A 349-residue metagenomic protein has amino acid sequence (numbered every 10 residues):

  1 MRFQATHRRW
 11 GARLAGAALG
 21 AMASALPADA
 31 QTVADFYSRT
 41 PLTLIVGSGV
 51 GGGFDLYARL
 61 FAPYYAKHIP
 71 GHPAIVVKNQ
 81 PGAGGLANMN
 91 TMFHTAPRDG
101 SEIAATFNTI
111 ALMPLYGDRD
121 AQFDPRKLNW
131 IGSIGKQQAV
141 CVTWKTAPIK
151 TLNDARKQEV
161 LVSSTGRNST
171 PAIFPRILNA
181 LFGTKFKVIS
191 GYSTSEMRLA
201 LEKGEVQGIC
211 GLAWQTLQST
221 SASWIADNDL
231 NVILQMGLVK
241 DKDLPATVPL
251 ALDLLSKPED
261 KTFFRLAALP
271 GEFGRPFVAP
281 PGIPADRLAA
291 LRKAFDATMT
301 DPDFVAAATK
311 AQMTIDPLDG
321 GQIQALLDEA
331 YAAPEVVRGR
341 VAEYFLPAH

Functional and structural regions predicted by a protein language model:
R13-A25: Bacterial N-terminal signal peptides
L26-A30: Sec/Tat signal peptide C-region and signal peptidase I cleavage site
F36-L42, K67-H72, T91-E102, I110-Q207 (+2 more regions): Hinge/capping helix and adjacent helix->loop/strand transition within the periplasmic-binding protein
S38-L42, A226-D229, I233, L254 (+1 more regions): An extracytoplasmic/periplasmic, membrane-proximal ligand-sensing/linker region
T43-Y57, P81-G84, S163-T170: Extracytoplasmic "Venus flytrap"
N108-D120, A172, R176-L181, G208-L254: A ligand-binding cleft/hinge motif common to bilobed small-molecule-binding domains
R126-I134, K185-I189, S221-P270, D319 (+1 more regions): Short beta-strand->loop
